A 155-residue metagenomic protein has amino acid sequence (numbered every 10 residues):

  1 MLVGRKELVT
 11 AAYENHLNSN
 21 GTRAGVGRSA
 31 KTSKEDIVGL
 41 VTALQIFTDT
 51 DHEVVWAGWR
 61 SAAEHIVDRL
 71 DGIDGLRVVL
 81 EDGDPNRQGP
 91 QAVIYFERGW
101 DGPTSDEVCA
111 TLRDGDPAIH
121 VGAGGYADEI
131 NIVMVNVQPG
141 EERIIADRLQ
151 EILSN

Functional and structural regions predicted by a protein language model:
M1-D74, D82-N86: Active-site C-terminal subdomain of aminotransferase-like
R69-I152: Conserved C-terminal alpha-helix-loop-beta "cap" of PLP-dependent enzymes that closes/shapes the active-site mouth
